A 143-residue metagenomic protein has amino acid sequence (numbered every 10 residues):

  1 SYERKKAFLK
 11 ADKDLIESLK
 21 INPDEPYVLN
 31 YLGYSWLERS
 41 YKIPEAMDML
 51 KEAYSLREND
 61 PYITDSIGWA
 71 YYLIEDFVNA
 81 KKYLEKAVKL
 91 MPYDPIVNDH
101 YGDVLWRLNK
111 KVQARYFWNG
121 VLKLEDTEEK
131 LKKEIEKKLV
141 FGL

Functional and structural regions predicted by a protein language model:
R4-E17, R39-E52, I74-K86, N109-G120: Structural signature of tandem alpha-helical TPR/SEL1-like repeats, specifically the intra-repeat loop/turn
E25, D60, D94, E128-E129: Residue-level recognition of tetratricopeptide repeat
P26-W36: Amphipathic alpha-helical repeat scaffolds of TPR domains
Y34-S35, W69, D103: Residue-level recognition of tetratricopeptide repeat
N59-S66, A70-D76, K82-Y83: Generic long, charged, amphipathic alpha-helical segments
